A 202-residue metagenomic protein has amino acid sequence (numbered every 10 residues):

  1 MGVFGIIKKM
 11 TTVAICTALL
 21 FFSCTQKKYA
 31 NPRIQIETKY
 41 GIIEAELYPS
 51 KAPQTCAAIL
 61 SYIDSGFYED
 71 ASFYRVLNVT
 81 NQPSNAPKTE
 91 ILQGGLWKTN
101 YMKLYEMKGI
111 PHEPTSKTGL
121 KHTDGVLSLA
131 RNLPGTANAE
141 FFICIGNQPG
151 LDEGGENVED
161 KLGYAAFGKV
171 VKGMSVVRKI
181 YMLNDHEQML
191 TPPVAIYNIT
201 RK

Functional and structural regions predicted by a protein language model:
G2-T12: Bacterial N-terminal signal peptides that target proteins for export
F4, F22-K202: Cyclophilin-like peptidyl-prolyl cis-trans isomerases
T12-F21: Bacterial N-terminal signal peptides
